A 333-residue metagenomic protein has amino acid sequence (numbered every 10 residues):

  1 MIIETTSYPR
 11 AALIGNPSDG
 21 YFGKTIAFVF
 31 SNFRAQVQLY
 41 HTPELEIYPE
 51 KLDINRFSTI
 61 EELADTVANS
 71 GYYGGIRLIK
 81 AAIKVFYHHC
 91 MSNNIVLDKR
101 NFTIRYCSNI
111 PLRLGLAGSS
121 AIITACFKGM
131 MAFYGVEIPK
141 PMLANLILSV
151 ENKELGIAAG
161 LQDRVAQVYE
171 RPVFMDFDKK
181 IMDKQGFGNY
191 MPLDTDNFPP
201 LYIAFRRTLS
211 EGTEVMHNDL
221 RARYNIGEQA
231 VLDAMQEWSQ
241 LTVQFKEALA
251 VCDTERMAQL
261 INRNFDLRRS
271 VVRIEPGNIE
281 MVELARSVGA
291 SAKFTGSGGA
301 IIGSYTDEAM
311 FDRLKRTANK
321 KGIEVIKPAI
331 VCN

Functional and structural regions predicted by a protein language model:
M1-A12, S18, A27-S31, A35-D98 (+4 more regions): C-terminal nucleotide
A82, L112-L114: Helix-loop-helix module between adjacent transmembrane segments
D98-F102, K140: Residue-level recognition of the N-termini of beta-strands and the immediately preceding loop/turn
G115, A300-I302: Short aromatic/hydrophobic contact patches that present stacked aromatics for nucleic-acid/ligand binding
G115-I138: DPxDG-like acidic metal-binding loop motif
G135-K140, V251-E255: Short, charged, surface-exposed loops that flank catalytic or proteolytic processing sites
